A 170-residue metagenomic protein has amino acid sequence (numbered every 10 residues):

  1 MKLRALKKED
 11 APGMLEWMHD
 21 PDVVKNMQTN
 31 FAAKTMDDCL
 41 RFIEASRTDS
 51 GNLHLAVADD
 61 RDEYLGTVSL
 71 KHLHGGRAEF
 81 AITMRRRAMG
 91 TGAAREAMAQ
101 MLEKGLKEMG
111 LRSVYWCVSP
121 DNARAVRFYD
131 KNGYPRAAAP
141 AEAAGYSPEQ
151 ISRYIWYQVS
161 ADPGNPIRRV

Functional and structural regions predicted by a protein language model:
M1-L40, D162-V170: A short, well-structured alpha-helix characteristic of acyl/acetyltransferase catalytic modules
L6, M84, V118: Hydrophobic adenine-recognition pocket in adenosine-nucleotide-binding enzymes
G13, E79, T83, A97 (+2 more regions): Amphipathic alpha-helical recognition patches that constitute DNA-binding helices
A32-M89, D162, I167-R169: Acetyl-CoA-dependent GNAT
T67, A137-A139: Residue-level detector of high-confidence beta-strand sites
M84, G90-G105, R127-K131: Conserved acetyl-CoA-binding loop-helix of GNAT-fold acetyltransferases
M101, E108-M109, C117-S119, F128 (+1 more regions): Long, contiguous binding/interaction regions
R112, S119-A123, P135, E142-V170: C-terminal "cap" of GNAT-fold acetyltransferases
